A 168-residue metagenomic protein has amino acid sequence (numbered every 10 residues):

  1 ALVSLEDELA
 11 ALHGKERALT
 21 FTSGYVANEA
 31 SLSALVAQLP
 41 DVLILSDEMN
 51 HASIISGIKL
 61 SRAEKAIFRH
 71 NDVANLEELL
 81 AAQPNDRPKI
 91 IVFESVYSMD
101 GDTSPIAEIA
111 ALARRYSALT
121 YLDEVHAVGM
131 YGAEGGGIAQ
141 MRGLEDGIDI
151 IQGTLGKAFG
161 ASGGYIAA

Functional and structural regions predicted by a protein language model:
A1-S23: Conserved N-terminal alpha-helix of the aminotransferase class I/II PLP-enzyme fold
L19-Y25, E48, Q152-L155: Active-site nucleophile and cofactor-binding loops and adjacent substrate-binding regions of central metabolic enzymes
S33-A52: Conserved PLP-anchoring active-site segment centered on the Schiff-base-forming lysine
A52, M99, L122, V128-G129: Catalytic P-loop NTPase motifs of RecA-like helicase/translocase cores
L60-R62, Y116, G147: Short, structured coil segments at secondary-structure junctions
A66, H70-L122: Active-site phosphate-binding strand-loop segment of PLP-dependent enzymes
E134, Q140-A168: Active-site PLP attachment segment
